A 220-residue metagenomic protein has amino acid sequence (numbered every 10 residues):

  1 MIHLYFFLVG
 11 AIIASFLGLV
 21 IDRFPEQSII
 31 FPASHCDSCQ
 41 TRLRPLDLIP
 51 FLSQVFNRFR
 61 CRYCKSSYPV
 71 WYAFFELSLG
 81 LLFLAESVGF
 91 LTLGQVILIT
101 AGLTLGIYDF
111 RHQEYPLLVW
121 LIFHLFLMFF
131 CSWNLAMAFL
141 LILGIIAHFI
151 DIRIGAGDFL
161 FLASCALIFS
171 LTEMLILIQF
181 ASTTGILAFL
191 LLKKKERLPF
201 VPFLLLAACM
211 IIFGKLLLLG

Functional and structural regions predicted by a protein language model:
M1-G220: A membrane-topology feature that recognizes alpha-helical transmembrane segments and their immediate juxtamembrane
